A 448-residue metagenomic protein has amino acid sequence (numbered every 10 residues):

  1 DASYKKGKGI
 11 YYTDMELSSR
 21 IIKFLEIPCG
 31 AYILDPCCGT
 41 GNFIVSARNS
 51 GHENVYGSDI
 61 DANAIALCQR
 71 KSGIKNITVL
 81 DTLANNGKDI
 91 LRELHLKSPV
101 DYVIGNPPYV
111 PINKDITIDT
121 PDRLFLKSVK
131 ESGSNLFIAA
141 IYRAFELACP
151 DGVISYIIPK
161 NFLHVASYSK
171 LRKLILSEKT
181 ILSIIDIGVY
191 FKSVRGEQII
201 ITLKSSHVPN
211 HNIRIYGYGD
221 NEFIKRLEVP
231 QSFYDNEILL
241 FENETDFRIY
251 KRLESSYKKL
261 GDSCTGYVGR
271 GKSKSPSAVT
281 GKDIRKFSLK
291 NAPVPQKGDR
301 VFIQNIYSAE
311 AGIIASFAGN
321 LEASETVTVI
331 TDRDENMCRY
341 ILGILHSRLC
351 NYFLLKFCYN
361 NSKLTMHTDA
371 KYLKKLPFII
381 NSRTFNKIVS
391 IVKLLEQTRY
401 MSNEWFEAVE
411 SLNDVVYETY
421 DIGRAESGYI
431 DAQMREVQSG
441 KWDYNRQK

Functional and structural regions predicted by a protein language model:
D1-S3: N-terminal, positively charged/glycine-rich alpha-helical extensions of SAM-dependent methyltransferases
K6-G7, Y12-R20, F24, C37-V45 (+7 more regions): Signature of N6-adenine DNA methyltransferases within the class I
I21-K23, I27, V110, A144-A148 (+5 more regions): Proline-centric
G30-C37: Conserved class I S-adenosyl-L-methionine
A31, D101, R300: Conserved acidic residues
V79: Conserved residues in the N-terminal Rossmann fold of short-chain dehydrogenase/reductase
I104, R226-I284, I380-K448: Non-catalytic DNA-recognition/assembly elements of restriction-modification systems
E244-N386: Polybasic, glycine- and aromatic-enriched phosphate-binding surface used to engage nucleic acids
